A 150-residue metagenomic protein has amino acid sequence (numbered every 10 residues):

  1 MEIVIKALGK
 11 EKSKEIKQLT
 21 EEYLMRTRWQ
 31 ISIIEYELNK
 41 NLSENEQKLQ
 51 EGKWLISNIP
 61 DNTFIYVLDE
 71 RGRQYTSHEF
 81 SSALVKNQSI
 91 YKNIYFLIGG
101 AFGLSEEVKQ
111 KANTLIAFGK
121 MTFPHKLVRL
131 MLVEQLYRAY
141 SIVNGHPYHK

Functional and structural regions predicted by a protein language model:
M1-Y23, T27: N-terminal beta1-alpha1 ligand-phosphate binding loop
E2, K92-L97: Loop/turn-to-beta-strand initiation segments
I5, Y66, G99, L132: Conserved RecA-like P-loop NTPase ATPase core
E11, E70-R73, G100-G103: Short glycine-rich anion-binding loops that position phosphate/pyrophosphate groups of nucleotides and phosphorylated
K17-E21, G52, E106: Short, surface-exposed alpha-helical segments at coil->helix boundaries
M25-R26, N87-I90, I142: Arginine/glycine-rich "motif VI" loop of SF2 helicases in the C-terminal RecA-like domain
I31-N93: S-adenosyl-L-methionine/SAH cofactor-binding core of RNA-modifying enzymes
E107-K150: Structured adenosyl-cofactor binding patch, chiefly the S-adenosyl-L-methionine
